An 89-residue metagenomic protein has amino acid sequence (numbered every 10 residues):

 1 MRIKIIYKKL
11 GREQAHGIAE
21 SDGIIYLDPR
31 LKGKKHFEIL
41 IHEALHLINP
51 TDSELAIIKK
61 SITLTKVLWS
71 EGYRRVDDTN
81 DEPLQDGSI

Functional and structural regions predicted by a protein language model:
M1-K35, P50-I89: Metalloprotease/metallohydrolase-associated module, dominated by Zn2+-dependent proteases
E38-L47: Active-site recognition of the HExxH zinc-binding catalytic motif
